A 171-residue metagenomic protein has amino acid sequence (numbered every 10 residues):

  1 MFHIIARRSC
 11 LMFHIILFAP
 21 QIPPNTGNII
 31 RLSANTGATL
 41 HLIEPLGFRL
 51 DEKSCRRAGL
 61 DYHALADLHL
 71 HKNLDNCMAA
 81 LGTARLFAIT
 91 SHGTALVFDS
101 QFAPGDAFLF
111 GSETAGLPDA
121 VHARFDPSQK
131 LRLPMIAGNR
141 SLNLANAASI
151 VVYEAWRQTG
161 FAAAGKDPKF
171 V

Functional and structural regions predicted by a protein language model:
M1-V171: Post-transcriptional modification and biogenesis factors for structured RNAs of the translation apparatus
